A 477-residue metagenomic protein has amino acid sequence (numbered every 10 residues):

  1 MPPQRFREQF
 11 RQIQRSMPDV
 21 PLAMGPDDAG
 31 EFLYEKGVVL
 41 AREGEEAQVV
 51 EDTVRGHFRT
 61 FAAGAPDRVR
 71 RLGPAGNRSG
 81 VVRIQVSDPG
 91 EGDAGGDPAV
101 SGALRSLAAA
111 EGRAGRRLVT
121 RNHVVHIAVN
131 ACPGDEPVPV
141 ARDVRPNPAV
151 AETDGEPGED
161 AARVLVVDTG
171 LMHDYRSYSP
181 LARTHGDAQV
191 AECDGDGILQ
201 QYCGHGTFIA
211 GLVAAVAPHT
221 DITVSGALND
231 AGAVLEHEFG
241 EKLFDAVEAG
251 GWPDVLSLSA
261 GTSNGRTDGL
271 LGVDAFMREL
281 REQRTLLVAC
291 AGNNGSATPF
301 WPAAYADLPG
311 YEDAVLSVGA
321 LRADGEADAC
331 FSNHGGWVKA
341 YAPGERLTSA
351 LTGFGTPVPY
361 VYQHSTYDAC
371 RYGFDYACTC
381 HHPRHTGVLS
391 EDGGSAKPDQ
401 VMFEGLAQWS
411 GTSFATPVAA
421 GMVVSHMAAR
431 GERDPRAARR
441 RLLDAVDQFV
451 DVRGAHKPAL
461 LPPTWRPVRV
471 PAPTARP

Functional and structural regions predicted by a protein language model:
M1-V54, L118-A131, R453: Autoinhibitory N-terminal propeptides
G76-R163, Y175-S177, D399: Protease zymogen maturation seam
G115-R117, A161-R163, P218-D221, G251-V255 (+2 more regions): Loop/turn elements at helix/coil->beta-strand transitions in domains of secreted/extracellular proteins
V125-H126, G170-M172, N229-A231, G261-G265 (+4 more regions): Solvent-exposed loop/turn segments at secondary-structure junctions within structured extracellular/periplasmic domains
E136-D221, E238-V255, S259, S349 (+3 more regions): Active-site core segment of subtilase-fold serine proteases
L228-E312, Q400-V418: Substrate-binding/access-modulating region of protease and related hydrolase catalytic domains
P253-A260, A314-V315, V388, M402-L406 (+1 more regions): C-terminal subdomain of the subtilisin-like protease fold in secreted/lumenal serine endopeptidases
F414-R430: Short, small-residue alpha-helix embedded
